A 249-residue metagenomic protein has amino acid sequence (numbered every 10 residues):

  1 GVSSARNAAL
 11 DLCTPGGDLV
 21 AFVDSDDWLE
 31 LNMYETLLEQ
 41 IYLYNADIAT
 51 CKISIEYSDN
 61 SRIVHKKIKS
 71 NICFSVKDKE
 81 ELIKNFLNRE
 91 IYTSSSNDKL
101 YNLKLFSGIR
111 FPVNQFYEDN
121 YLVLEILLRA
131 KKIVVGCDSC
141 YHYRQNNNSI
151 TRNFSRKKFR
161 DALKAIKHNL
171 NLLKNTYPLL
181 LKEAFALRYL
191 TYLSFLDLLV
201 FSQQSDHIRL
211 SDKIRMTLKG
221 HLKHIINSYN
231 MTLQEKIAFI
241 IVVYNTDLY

Functional and structural regions predicted by a protein language model:
G1-G16: Glycine-rich, basic loop-to-helix element that forms the pyrophosphate-binding segment of sugar-nucleotide handling
C13, I41, L173: Hydrophobic pocket-lining residues that define ligand/cofactor binding sites across diverse proteins
V20: Short aromatic/hydrophobic "clamp" motif used to bind/position activated sugar donors
S25-I133, R144-F154: Donor-binding/catalytic cores of nucleotide-activated saccharide and glycerol-phosphate transferases/polymerases
N45-A46, S202-Y249: Membrane-interface aromatic/basic loop that binds lipid-linked glycans or pyrophosphate carriers, typified by
K131, D138-S139: Extended, low-polarity segments enriched in aliphatic/aromatic residues
C140-N146, N153-L179, S194-I225: Catalytic core of nucleotide-sugar-dependent glycosyltransferases
L179-L187: All-alpha amphipathic helical-bundle segments outside canonical DNA-binding/catalytic cores that form hydrophobic
